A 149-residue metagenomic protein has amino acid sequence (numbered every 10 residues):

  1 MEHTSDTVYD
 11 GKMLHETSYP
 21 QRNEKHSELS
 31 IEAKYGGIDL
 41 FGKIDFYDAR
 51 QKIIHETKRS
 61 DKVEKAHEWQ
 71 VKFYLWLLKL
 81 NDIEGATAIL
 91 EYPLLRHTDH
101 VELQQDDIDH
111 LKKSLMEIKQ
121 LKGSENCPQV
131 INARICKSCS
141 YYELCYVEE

Functional and structural regions predicted by a protein language model:
M1-D6, L78-G85, V147-E149: Short helix-capping/linker segments at secondary-structure and domain boundaries
M1-Y35: Charged, glycine-rich intrinsically disordered N-terminal tails and low-complexity linkers that flank
P20-E24, D39, I83, N132 (+1 more regions): A generic structural signal for short, non-catalytic loop/turn and secondary-structure boundary residues
P20-Q21, E117-S124, V147: A structural signal for alpha-helix termini and helix-coil/disorder junctions
Y35-G36, P128: Residues embedded in well-ordered secondary-structure elements
G36-G42, Y47-K122, K137, E143: Nucleic-acid nuclease catalytic cores
E125-E149: Cysteine-cluster motifs in flexible loop/terminal segments that predominantly coordinate metals
